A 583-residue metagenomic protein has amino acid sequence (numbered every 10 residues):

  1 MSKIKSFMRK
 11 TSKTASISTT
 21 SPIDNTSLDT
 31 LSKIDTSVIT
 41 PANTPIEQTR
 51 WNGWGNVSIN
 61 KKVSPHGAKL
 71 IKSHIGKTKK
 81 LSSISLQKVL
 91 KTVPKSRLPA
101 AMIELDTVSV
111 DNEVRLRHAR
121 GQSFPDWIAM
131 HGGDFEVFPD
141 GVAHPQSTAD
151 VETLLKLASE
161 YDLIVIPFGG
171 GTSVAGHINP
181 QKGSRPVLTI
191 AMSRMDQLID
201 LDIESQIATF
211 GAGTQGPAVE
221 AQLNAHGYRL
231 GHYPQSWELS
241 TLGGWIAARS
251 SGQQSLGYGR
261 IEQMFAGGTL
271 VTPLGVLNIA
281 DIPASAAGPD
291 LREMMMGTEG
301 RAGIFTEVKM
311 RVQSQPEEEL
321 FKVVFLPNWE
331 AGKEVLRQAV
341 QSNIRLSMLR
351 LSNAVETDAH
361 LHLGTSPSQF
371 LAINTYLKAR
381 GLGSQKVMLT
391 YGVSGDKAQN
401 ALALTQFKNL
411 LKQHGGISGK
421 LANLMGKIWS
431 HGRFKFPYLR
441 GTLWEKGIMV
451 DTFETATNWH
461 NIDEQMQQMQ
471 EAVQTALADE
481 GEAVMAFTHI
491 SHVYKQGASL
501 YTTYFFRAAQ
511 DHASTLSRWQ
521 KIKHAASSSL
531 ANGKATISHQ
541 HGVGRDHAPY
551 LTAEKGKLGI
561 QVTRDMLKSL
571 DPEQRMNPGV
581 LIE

Functional and structural regions predicted by a protein language model:
S2-K156, V174-Q206, E356-L363, G426-D451 (+2 more regions): N-terminal flexible segment immediately upstream of the FAD-binding catalytic core in FAD-dependent oxidoreductases
G67, M102-M130, K333-A525, G533: C-terminal substrate-recognition/cap domain of FAD-linked oxidoreductases
D196-S352: FAD-binding subdomain of flavoenzyme oxidoreductases
N353-E356, V493, I537-P549: Small/polar glycine-rich anion-binding or flexible loop at a beta-alpha turn
V543-E583: Activity-critical C-terminal alpha-helical subdomain
